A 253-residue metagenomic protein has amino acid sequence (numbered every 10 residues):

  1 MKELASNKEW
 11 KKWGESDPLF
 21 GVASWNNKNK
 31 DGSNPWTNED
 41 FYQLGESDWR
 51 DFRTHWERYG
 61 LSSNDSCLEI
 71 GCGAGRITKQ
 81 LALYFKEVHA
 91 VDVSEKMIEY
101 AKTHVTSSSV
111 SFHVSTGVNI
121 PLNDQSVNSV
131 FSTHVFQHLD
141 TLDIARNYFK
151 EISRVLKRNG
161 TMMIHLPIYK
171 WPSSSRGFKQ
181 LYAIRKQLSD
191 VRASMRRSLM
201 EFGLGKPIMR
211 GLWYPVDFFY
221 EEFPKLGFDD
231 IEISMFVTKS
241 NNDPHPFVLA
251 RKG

Functional and structural regions predicted by a protein language model:
M1-G60, C67, A74-L81, F85 (+3 more regions): Class I (Rossmann-like) S-adenosyl-L-methionine-dependent methyltransferase catalytic domain, capturing the SAM-binding
D65, K86, N128: Conserved acidic residues
V118-V130: A short acidic, Gly/Pro-enriched loop at the edge of an enzyme's catalytic core that lines a small-molecule cofactor
S129-D143: A short SAM/SAH-binding and catalytic strip from SAM-dependent methyltransferases
F136, D140, Y148, I168 (+1 more regions): Flexible, active-site-proximal loop/turn residues at the rims of small-molecule/cofactor binding pockets and catalytic
R146-R158: A short glycine-rich, Lys/Arg-flanked "PGG" loop and its adjoining helix->strand segment in the class I
